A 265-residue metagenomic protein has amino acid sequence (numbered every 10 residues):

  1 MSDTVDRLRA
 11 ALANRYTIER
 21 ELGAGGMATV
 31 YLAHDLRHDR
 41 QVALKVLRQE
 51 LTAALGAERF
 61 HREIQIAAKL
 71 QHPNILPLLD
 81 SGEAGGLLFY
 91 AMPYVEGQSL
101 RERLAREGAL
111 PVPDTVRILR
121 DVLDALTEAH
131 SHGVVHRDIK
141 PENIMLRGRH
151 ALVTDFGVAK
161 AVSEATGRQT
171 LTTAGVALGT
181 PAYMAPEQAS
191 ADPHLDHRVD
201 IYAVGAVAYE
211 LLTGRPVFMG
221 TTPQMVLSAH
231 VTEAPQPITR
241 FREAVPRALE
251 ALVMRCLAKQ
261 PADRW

Functional and structural regions predicted by a protein language model:
T29: Conserved N-lobe ATP-binding subsite of Hanks-type protein kinase domains, especially the beta3 VAIK lysine
H34, R120, L126-T127, S131 (+3 more regions): C-terminal lobe helix-coil module of Hanks-type protein kinase domains
H34-Q41: Conserved N-lobe loop of protein kinases adjacent to the ATP-binding glycine-rich P-loop
R48-K69: AlphaC helix of the eukaryotic protein kinase fold
T52-L55, G148-H194, T221: Activation segment of protein kinases
K69, I118-L119: Hydrophobic/aromatic scaffold residues of ePK-like serine/threonine protein kinase catalytic domains
S81: Activation-segment/catalytic-loop signature of the eukaryotic protein kinase fold
G85-S99, R103: Conserved short submotifs of the Hanks-type protein kinase catalytic core that shape the nucleotide-binding pocket
